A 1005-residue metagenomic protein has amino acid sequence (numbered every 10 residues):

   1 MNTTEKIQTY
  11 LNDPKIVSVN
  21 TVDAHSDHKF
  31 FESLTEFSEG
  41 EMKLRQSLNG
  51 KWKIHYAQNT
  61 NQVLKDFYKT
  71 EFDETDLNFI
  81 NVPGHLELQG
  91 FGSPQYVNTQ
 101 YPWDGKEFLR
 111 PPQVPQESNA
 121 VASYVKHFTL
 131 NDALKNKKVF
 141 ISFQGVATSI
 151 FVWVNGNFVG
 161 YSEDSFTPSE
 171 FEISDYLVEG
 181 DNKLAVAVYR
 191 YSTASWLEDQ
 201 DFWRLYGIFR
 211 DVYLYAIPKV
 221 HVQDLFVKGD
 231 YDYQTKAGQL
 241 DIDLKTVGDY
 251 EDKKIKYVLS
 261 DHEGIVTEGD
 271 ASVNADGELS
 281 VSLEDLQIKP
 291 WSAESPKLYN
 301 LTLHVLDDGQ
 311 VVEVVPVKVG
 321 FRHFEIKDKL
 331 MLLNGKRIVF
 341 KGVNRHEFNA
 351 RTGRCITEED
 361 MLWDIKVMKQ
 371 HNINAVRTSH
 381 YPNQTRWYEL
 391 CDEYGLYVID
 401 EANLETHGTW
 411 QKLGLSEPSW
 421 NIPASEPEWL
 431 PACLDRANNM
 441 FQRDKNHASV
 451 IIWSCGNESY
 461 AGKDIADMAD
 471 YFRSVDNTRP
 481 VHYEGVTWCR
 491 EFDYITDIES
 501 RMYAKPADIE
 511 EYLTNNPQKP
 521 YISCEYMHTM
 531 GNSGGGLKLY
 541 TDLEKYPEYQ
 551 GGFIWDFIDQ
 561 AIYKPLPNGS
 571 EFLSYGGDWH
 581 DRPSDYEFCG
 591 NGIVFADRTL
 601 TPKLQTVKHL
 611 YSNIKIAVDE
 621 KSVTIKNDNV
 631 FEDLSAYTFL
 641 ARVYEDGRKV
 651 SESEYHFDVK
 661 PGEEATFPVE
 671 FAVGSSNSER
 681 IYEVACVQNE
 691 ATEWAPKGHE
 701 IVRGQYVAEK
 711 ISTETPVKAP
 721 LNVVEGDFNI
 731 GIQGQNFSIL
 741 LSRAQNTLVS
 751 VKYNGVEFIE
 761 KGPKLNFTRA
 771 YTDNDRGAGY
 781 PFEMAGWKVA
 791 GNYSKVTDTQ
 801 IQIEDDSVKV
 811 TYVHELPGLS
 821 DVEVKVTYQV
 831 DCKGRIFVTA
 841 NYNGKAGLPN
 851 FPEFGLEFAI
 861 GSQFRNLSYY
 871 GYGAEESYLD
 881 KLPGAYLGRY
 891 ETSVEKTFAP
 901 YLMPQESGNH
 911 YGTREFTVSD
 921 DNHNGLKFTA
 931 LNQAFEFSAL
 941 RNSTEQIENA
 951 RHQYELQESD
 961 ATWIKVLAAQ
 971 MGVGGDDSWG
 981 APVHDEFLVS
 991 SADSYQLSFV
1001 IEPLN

Functional and structural regions predicted by a protein language model:
N2-E39, F79, W196, Q310-S622 (+2 more regions): Extended substrate-binding grooves/exosites of carbohydrate-active enzymes
T3-I16, T21, S38-E39, K53-A57 (+8 more regions): Accessory beta-strand-rich segments of carbohydrate-active enzymes
H85, S93-Q95, Q100-V114, E163-S165 (+8 more regions): An acidic-aromatic loop/edge-strand motif
L88, Q95-V97, G145, R190 (+4 more regions): Beta-strand/loop-rich accessory regions of lumenal/periplasmic or secreted enzymes, predominantly carbohydrate-active
Y124-K126, T167-F171, G277-V281, E663-V669 (+1 more regions): Short strand-edge motifs at loop-to-beta-strand transitions and within beta-strands of extracellular beta-rich domains
V152-V154, K236-S272, V623-Y655, T666-V669 (+1 more regions): Beta-strand-rich binding/interaction modules
D175-D181, D243-K327, S675, R680-V723: Extended acidic/polar, glycine-enriched regions that form or flank non-catalytic beta-rich accessory modules
E198-V222, N568-V618, D628-R648, A672-T713 (+4 more regions): Catalytic cores of secreted or luminal carbohydrate-active enzymes
